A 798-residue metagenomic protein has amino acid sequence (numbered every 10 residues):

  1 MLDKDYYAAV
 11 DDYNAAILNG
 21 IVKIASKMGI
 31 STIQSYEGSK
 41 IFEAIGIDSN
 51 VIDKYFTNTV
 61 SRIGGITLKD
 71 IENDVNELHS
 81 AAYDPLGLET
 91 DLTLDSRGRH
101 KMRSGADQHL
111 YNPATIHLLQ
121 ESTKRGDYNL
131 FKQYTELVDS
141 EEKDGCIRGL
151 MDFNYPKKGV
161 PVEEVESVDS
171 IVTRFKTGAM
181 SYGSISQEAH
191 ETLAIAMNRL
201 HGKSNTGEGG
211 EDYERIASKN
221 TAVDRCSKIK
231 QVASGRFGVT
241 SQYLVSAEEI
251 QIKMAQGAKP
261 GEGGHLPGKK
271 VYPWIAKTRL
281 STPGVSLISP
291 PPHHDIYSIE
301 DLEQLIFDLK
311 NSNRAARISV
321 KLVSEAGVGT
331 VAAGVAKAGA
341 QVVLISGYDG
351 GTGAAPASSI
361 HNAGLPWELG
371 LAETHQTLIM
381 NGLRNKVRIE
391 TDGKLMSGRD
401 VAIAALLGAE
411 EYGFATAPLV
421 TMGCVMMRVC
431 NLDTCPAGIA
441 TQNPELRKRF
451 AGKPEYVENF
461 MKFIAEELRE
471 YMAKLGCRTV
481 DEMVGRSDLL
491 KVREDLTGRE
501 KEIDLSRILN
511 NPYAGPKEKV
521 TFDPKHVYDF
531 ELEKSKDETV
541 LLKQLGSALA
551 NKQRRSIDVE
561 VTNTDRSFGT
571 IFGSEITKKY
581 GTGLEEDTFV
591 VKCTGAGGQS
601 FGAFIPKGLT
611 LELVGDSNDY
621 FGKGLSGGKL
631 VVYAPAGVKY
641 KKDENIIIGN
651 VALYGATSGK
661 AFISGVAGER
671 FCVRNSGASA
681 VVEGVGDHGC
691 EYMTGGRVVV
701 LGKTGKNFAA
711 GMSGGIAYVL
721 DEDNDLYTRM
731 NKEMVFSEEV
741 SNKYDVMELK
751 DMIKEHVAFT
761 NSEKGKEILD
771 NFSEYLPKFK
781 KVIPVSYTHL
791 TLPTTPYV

Functional and structural regions predicted by a protein language model:
M1-L18, V22, I360-L371, L383-K386 (+4 more regions): Conserved catalytic cores of soluble enzyme domains, especially glycine-rich substrate-binding beta-alpha loops
L2-S39, I47-S49, Y55, R62-I66 (+10 more regions): Phosphate/diphosphate-binding loops
K4-I229, K253-A258, V480-L545, Y775-L790: Flexible, glycine-rich loop/tail regions that form catalytic "lids" or insertion modules at the edges of active sites
T32, M197, L302, V343 (+3 more regions): Conserved, mostly hydrophobic/aromatic
P156-V165, D169, T173-D308, S312-R314 (+2 more regions): Catalytic alpha/beta active-site cores
E249, G257-E390, R399-E411, T416 (+4 more regions): Alpha/beta enzyme core
L446, E458, E518-L790: Long, distal/terminal scaffolding or interaction modules with repetitive or compositionally biased sequence
H789-V798: Single conserved hydrophobic/aromatic residue that forms the stacking wall/gate of nucleotide- or nucleobase-binding
